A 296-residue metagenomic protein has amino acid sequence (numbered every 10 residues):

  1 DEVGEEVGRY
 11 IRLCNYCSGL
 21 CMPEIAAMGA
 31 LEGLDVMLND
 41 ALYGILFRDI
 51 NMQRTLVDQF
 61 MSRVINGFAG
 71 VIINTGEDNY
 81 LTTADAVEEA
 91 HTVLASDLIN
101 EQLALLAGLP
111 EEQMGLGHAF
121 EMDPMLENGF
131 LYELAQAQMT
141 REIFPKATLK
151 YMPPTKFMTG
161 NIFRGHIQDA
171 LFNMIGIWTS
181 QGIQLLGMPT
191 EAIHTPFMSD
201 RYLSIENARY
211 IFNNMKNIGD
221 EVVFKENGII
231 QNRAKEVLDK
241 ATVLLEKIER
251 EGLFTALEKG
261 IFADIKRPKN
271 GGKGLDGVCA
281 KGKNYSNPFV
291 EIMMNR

Functional and structural regions predicted by a protein language model:
D1-R296: Anaerobic metallocofactor- and corrinoid-dependent redox/one-carbon enzyme cores, especially those from methanogenesis
